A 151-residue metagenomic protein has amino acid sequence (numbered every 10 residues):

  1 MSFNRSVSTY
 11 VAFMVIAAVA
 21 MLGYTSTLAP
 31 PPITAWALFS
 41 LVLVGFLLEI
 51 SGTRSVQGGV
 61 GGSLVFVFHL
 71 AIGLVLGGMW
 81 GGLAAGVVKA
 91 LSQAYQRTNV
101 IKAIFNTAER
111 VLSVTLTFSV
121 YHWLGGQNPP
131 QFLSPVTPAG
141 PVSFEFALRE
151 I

Functional and structural regions predicted by a protein language model:
M1-I151: Short helix-perturbing small/polar motifs within transmembrane alpha-helices
